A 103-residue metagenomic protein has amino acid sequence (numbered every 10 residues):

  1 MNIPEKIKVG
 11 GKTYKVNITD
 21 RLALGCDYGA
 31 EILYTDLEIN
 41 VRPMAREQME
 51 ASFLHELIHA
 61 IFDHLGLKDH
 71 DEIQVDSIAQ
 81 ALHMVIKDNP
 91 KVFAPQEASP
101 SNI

Functional and structural regions predicted by a protein language model:
M1-Q48, H64-I103: Metalloprotease/metallohydrolase-associated module, dominated by Zn2+-dependent proteases
A51-D63: Active-site recognition of the HExxH zinc-binding catalytic motif
